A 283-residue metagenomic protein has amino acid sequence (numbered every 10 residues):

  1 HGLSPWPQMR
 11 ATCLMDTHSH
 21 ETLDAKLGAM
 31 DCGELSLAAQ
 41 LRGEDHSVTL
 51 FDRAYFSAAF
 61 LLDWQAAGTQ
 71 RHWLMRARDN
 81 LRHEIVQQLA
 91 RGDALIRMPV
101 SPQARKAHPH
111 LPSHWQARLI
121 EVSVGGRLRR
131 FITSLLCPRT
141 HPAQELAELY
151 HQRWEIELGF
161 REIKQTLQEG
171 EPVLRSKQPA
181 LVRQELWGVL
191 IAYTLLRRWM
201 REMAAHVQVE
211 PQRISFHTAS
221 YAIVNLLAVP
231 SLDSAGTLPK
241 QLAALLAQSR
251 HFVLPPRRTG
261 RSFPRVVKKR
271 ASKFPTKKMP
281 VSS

Functional and structural regions predicted by a protein language model:
G2-S283: Single, function-defining residue in the core of a domain
